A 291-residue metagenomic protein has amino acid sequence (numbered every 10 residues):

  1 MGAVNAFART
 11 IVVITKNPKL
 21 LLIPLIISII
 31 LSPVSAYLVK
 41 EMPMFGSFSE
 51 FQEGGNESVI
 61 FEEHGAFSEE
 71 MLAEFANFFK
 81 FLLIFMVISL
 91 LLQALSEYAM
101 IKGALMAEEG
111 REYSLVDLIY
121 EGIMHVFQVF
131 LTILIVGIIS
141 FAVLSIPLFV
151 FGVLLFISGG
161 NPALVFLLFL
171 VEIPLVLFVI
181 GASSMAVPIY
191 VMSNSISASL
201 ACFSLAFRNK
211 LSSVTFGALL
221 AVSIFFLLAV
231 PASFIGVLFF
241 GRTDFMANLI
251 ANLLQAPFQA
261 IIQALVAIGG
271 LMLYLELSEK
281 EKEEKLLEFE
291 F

Functional and structural regions predicted by a protein language model:
G2-P18, F67, S114-I123, S195-N209: A short amphipathic helical element positioned immediately N-terminal to and/or at the very start of a transmembrane
R9, I30-L31, E41-A73, K102 (+3 more regions): Juxtamembrane transition segments at transmembrane-helix termini in multipass membrane proteins
I11-I26, V126-L131, F207-T215: Membrane-interface helix starts
P18-S47, I88-L95, I135-P147, V214-P231: Hydrophobic alpha-helical transmembrane segments of multi-pass membrane transport/permease proteins
E70-L92: Individual transmembrane alpha-helix segments
N77-F85, Y113-S140, V165-I173: Alpha-helical membrane-spanning segments of integral membrane proteins, especially the hydrophobic core of TM bundles
L95-M124: Hydrophobic transmembrane alpha-helix segments characteristic of membrane transport and insertion machinery
F149-V171, I235-L253: Membrane-interfacial helix-loop-helix connectors in multipass membrane proteins
